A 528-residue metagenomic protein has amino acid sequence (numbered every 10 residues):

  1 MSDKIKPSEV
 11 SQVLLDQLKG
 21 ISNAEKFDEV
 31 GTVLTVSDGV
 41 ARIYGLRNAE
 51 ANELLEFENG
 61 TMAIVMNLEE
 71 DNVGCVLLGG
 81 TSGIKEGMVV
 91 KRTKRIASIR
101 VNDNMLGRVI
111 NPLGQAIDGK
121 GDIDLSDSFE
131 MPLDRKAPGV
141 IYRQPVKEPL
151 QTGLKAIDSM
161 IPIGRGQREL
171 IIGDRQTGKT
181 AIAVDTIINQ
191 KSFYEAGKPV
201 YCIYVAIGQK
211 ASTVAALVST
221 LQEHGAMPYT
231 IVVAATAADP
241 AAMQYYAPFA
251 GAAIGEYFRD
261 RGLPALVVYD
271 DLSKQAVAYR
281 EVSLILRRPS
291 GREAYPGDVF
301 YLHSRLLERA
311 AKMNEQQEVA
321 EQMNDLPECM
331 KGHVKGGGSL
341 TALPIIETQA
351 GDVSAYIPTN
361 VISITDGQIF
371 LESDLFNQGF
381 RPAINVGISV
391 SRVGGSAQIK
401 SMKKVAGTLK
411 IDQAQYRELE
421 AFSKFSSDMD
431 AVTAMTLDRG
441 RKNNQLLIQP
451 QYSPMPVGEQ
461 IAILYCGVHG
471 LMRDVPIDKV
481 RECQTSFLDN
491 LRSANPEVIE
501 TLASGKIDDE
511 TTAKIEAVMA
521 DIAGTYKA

Functional and structural regions predicted by a protein language model:
S2-Q17, N23-K26, T32-L150: Acidic-enriched and Gly/Ser
V13-I21, T152-I157, G251, L306 (+1 more regions): Phosphate-interacting basic helix/loop segments used at nucleotide- and nucleic-acid interfaces
M88-V90, A97, V101-N104, I117-Q167 (+4 more regions): P-loop NTPase nucleotide-binding/switch module
R165-A216, D271: Walker A/P-loop NTP-binding active-site region of P-loop NTPases, recognizing the glycine-rich GxxxxGKT/S
P199-Y201, P228-I231, G262-L266, G337-A342: Loop/turn-to-beta-strand initiation segments
V200, K210-I254, L284-P296, H303-E308 (+1 more regions): Nucleotide-state-sensitive switch-loop elements of NTP-binding domains
M243-Y279, K331-G332: Phosphate-binding/switch loop-helix module in NTP-utilizing enzymes
K274, E281-A528: Conserved catalytic/coupling modules of large nucleotide/cofactor-utilizing molecular machines
